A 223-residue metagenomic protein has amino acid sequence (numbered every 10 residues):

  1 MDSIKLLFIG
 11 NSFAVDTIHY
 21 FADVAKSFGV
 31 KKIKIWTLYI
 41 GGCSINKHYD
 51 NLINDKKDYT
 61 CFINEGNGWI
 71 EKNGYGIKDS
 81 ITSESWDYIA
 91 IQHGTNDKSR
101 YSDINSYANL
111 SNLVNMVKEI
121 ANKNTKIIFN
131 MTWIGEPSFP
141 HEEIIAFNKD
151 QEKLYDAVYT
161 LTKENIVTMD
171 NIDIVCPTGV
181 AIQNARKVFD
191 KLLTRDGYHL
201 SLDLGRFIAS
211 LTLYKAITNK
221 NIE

Functional and structural regions predicted by a protein language model:
M1-L52: Serine-esterase "nucleophile elbow" of acetyl-processing enzymes
L7-I9, K34-Y39, D87-Q92, K126-M131 (+1 more regions): Structural recognition of the beta-strand scaffold that forms the well-ordered cores of secreted hydrolase catalytic
V15-H19, I45-H48, K98-D103, P137-H141 (+1 more regions): Extracytoplasmic/secreted cell-surface and envelope-processing proteins
I45-E65, E142-I145, K191-R195: Charged, often glycine-rich, active-site loop that binds/positions anionic groups
D55-S85, N115-V117: Short, well-structured alpha-helical segments in soluble
I70-Y107, I128-H141: Oxyanion-hole/transition-state-stabilizing segment in secreted/luminal serine hydrolases and related acyltransferases
M116-I127: A short helix->loop->beta-strand "cap" motif at the edges of active sites that frequently abuts
S138-E223: Catalytic His-Asp segment of secreted/periplasmic serine-dependent ester chemistry enzymes
